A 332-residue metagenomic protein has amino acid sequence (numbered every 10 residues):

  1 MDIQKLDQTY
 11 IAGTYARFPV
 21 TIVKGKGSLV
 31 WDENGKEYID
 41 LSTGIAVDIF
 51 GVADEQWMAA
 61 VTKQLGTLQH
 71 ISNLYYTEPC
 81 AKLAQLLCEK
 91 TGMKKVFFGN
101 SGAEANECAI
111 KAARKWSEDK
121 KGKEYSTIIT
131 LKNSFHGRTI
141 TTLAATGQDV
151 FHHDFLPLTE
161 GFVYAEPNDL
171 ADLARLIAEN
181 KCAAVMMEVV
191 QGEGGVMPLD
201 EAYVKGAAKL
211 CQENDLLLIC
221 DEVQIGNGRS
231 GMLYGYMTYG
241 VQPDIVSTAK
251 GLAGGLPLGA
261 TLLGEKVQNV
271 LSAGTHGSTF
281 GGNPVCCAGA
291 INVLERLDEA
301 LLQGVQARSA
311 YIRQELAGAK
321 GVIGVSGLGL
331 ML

Functional and structural regions predicted by a protein language model:
M1-L332: Conserved N-terminal phosphate-binding loop of PLP-dependent enzymes in the Aspartate aminotransferase
